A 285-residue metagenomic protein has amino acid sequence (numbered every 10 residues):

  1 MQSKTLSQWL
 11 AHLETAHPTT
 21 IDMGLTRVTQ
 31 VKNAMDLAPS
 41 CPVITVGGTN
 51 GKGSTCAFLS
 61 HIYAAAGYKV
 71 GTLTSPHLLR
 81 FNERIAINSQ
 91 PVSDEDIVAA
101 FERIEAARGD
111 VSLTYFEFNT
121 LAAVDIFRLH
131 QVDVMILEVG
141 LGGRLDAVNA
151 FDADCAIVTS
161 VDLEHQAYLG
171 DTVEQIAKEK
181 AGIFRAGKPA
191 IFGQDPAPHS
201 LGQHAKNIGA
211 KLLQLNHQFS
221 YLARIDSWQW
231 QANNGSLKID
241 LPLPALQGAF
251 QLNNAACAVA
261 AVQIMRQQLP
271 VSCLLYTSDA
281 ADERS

Functional and structural regions predicted by a protein language model:
M1-P18: Charged, amphipathic alpha-helical linker segments immediately N-terminal to NTP-binding catalytic cores
T19-I21, L25, T29-S40, A65-F151 (+1 more regions): ATP-dependent carboxylate-amine ligase catalytic core
V46: Hydrophobic anchor at the beta1->P-loop junction of P-loop NTPases
S54-K69: A conserved segment at the C-terminal end of the G1
V70, L246-A258: Short glycine/threonine-rich catalytic loop with a Thr-x-Gly-x-Asp
D133, E138, A153-P242, A255 (+1 more regions): Acidic, Mg2+-coordinating active-site environments of NTP-dependent enzymes
Y276-E283: Conserved small/polar residues in nucleotide/adenosyl-binding loops
